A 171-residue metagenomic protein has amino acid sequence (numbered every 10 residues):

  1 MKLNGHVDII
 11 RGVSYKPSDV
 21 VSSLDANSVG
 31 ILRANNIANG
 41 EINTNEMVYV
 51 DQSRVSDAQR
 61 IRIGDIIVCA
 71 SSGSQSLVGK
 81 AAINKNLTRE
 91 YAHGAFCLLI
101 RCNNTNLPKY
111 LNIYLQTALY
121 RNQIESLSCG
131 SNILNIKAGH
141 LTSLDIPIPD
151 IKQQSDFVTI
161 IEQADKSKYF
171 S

Functional and structural regions predicted by a protein language model:
M1-Y15, S143-S171: Non-catalytic DNA-recognition/assembly elements of restriction-modification systems
N4-V20, N35-I66: Sequence-specific dsDNA recognition surfaces
K16-L24, S126-S128: Short coil/turn segments at secondary-structure boundaries
R33, S56-Q116: A short beta-sheet element
I83-K85, S126-G130: Short amphipathic beta-strand starts and helix->beta connectors
E90-C97, C129-S155: A short glycine-rich beta-alpha junction/loop motif
Y120-Q123: Periplasmic-binding protein-like
